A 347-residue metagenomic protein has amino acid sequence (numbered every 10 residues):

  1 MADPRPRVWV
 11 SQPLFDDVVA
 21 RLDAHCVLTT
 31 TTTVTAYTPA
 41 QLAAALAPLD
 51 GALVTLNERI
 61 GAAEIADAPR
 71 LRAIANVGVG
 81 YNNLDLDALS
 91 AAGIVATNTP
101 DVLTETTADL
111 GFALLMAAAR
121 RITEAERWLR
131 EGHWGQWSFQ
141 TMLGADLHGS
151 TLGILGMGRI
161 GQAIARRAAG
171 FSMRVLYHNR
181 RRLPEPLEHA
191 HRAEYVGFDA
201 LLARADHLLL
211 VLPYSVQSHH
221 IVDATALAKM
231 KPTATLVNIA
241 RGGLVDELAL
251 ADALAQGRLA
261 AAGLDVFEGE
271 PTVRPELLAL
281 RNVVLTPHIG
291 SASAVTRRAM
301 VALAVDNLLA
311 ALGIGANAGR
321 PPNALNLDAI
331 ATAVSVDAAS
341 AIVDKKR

Functional and structural regions predicted by a protein language model:
M1-L49, N326, I330-R347: N-terminal glycine-/charge-rich "phosphate-binding" loop or analogous flexible N-terminal tail
A2-R5, S90, T97-A108, L143 (+1 more regions): C-terminal helix-to-coil terminal segments
Q12, Y177-R181: N-terminal Rossmann-fold cofactor-binding loop
T31-V34, V77-G78, I94-E105, N179 (+3 more regions): Short beta->alpha connector loops at strand-helix junctions that form conserved, small/polar/Pro-enriched
L49-R130, G144: Phosphate/diphosphate ligand-binding glycine-rich loop within oxidoreductases
I60-E64, R180-E276: Rossmann-like adenosine-cofactor binding region
A92, P100-T151, A163-R166, R180 (+3 more regions): Phosphate-binding beta-alpha-beta segment of Rossmann-like dinucleotide-binding domains, i.e., the NAD(P)
M157-G158: Glycine-rich Rossmann-fold phosphate-binding loop(s) that bind the pyrophosphate of adenine dinucleotide cofactors
